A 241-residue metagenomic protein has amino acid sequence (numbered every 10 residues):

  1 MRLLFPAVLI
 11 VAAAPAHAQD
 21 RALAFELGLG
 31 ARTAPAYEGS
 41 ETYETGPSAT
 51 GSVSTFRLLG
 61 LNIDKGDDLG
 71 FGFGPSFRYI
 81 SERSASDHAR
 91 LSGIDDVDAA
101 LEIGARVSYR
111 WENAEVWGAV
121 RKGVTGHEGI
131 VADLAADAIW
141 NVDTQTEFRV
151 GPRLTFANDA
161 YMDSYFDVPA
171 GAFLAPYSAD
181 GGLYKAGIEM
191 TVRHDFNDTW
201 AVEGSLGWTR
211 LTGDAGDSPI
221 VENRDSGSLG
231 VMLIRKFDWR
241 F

Functional and structural regions predicted by a protein language model:
M1-A24, D238-F241: Cleavable N-terminal export/targeting peptides
A18-G60, A157, D238: Short glycine/proline- and aromatic-enriched beta-strand/turn motifs that initiate or cap beta-hairpins
R21-L27, Y43-P47, D67-F73, L101 (+6 more regions): Outer-envelope beta-barrel architecture signal
L27-P35, L59-K65, H88-S92, N113-V124 (+1 more regions): Transmembrane beta-strand segments that form the barrel wall of outer-membrane beta-barrel proteins
L27-T33, P75-Y79, G118-K122, V150-F156 (+1 more regions): Transmembrane beta-barrel strands of outer-membrane/channel proteins
P35-S48, D87-A99, G181, D214-P219: Surface-exposed strand-loop-strand hairpins of Gram-negative outer-membrane beta-barrel proteins
P47-L61, K65, I103-R110, V131-V142 (+2 more regions): Feature captures outer-membrane beta-barrel proteins of Gram-negative bacteria and organelles
G66, T125-N223, R235-F241: Outer-membrane beta-barrel transmembrane domain signature
